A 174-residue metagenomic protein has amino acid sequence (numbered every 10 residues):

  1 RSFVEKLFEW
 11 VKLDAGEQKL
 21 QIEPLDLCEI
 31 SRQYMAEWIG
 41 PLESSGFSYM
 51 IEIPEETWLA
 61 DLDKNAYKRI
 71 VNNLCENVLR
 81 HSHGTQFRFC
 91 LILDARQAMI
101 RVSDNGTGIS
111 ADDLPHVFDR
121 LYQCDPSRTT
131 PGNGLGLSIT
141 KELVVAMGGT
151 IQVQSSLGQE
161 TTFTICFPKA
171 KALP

Functional and structural regions predicted by a protein language model:
Q21-I39: A conserved beta-strand-to-alpha-helix junction within the catalytic ATP-binding
Q21-P24, E43, S48-W58: Conserved catalytic submotifs in the C-terminal HATPase_c
N77-L79: Short helix-loop "hinge" at the ATP-lid/N-box region of the Bergerat-fold HATPase_c
Q86-R96: Short beta-strand/loop element within the Bergerat-fold HATPase_c
D104: Acidic ATP/Mg2+-coordinating residue in the GHKL
I109-L121: Short conserved segment of the HATPase_c
